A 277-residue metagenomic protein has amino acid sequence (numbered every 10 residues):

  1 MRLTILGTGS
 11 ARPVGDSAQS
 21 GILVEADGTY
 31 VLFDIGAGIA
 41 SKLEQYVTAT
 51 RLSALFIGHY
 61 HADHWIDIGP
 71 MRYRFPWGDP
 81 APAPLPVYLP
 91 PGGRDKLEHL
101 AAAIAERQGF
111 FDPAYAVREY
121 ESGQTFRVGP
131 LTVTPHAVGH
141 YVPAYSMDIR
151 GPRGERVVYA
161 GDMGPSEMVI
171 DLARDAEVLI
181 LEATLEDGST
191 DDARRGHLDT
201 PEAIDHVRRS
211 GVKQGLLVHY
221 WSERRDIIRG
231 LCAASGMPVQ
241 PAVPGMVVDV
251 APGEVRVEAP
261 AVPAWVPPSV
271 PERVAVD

Functional and structural regions predicted by a protein language model:
M1-T48, R118-D171, P244-D277: Core dinuclear metal-dependent hydrolase active-site scaffold
D27, L52, A81-A83, R153-E155 (+1 more regions): Short, surface-exposed connector motifs at secondary-structure boundaries
Y30, G38-P86: Active-site metal-binding motif and surrounding structural segment of the metallo-beta-lactamase
L32-G36, S53-Y60, P90, V157-M163 (+3 more regions): Active-site neighborhood of phospho(di)ester-bond hydrolases with catalytic His/Asp-centered motifs
L85-P90, A116-Y120: Extended hydrophobic secondary-structure segments that form protein cores and membrane-embedded regions
H99-G109, I227-G236: Short, aromatic/basic amphipathic alpha-helical patches
Q108, P113, D191-R195: Short, solvent-exposed loop/turn segments at secondary-structure boundaries
P165-P252: Cap/insert and terminal regions of metallo-dependent hydrolase folds
